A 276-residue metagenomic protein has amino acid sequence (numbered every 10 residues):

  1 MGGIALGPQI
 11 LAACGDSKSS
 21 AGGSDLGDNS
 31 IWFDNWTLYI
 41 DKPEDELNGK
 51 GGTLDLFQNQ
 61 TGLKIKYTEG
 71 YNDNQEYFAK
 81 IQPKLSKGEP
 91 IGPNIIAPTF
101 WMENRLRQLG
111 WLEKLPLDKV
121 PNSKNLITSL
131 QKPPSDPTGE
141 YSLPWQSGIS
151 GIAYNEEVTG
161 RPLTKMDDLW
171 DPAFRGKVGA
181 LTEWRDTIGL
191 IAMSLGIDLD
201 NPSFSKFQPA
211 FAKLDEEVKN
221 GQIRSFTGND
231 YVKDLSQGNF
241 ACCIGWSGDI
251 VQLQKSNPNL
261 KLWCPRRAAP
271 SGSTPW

Functional and structural regions predicted by a protein language model:
M1-G15: N-terminal export signals
A12-N29: Short, low-complexity, disordered segments immediately C-terminal to signal peptides in bacterial exported proteins
S24-F100: Early extracytoplasmic/lumenal segment of secretory-pathway proteins
D34, I40-G49, N74-Q75, G92-S236: Extracytoplasmic ligand-binding site segments that recognize negatively charged/polar headgroups
K66-G70, R224, K261-W263: General small-molecule cofactor/ligand-binding pocket signal
E89-A97, R224, A241-W246, K261: Paired acidic/hydrophobic, glycine-rich loop segments that form the ligand-binding mouth/hinge of periplasmic-binding
E103-R105, S236, C242-L260: A ligand-binding cleft/hinge motif common to bilobed small-molecule-binding domains
Q208-E217, Q254-W276: Periplasmic-binding protein-like
